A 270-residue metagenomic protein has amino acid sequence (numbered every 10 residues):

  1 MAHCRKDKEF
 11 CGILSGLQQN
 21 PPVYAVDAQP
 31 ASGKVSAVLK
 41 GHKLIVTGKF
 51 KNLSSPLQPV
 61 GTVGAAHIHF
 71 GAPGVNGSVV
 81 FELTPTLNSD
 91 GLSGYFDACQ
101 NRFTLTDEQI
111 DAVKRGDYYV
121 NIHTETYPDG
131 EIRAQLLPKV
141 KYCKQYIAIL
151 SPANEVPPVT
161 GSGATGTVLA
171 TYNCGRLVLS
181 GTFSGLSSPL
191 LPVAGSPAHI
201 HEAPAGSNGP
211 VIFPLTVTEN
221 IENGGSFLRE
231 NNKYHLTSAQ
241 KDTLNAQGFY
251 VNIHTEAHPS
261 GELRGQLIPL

Functional and structural regions predicted by a protein language model:
A2-A66, F70-A198, E202-L270: Metal-centered catalytic cores of metalloenzymes
